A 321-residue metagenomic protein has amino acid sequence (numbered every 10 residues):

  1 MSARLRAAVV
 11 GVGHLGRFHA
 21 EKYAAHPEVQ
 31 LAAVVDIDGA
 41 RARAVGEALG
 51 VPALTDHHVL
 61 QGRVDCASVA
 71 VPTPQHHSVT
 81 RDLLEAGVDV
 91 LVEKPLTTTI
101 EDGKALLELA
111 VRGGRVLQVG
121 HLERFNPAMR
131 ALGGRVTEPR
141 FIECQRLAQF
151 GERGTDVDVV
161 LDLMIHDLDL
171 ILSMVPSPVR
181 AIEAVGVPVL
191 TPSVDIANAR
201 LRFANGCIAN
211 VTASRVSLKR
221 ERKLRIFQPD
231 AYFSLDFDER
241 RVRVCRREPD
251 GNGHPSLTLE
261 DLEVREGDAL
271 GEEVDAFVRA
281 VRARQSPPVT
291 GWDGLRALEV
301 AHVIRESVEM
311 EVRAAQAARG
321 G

Functional and structural regions predicted by a protein language model:
M1, S68-V69, R115, A204 (+1 more regions): C-terminal helix-rich "cap/oligomerization" subdomain common to oxidoreductases
M1-L49, I171: N-terminal Rossmann-like dinucleotide-binding module
H19, L49-L107: Beta-loop-alpha module in the N-terminal Rossmann-like domain of NAD(P)-dependent dehydrogenases, especially those
T55, V92, L117-V119, E143 (+1 more regions): Hydrophobic residues in well-ordered beta-strands that form the structural core
T97-G154: A contiguous active-site-proximal alpha/beta segment in oxidoreductase catalytic domains
G120-P127, A148-V179, D293-G294: Mid-domain beta-loop-alpha active-site segment that forms a flexible, acidic cofactor/metal-binding surface
L122, Q228-W292, A314, G320-G321: C-terminal glycine/acidic-rich active-site capping loop/insertion
L168-R241, G271-R284, G320: Contiguous beta-strand/loop segments that form the cofactor/metal-binding neighborhood of enzyme cores
